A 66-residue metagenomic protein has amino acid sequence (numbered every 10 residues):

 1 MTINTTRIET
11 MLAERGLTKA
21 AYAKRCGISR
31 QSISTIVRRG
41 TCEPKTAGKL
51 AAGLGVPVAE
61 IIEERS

Functional and structural regions predicted by a protein language model:
M1-A21: A short, Lys/Arg-rich alpha-helix, primarily the initiator
A21, S32, E60: Residues in the helix-turn-helix
Y22-A23, L50: Short alpha-helical "recognition helix" segments of helix-turn-helix
I28-C42: Recognition helix of helix-turn-helix/homeodomain-like DNA-binding domains that insert into the DNA major groove
R39-A52: Short, basic-rich loop-to-helix N-cap that marks the start of a DNA-contacting helix
G55-S66: Short C-terminal boundary/hinge segments that cap the last helix of small helical domains
